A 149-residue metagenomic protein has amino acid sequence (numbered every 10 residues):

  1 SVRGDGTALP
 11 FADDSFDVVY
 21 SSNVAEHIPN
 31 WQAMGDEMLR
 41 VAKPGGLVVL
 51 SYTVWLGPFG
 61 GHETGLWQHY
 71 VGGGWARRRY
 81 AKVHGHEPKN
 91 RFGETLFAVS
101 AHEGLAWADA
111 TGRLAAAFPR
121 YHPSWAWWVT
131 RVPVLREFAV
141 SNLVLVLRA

Functional and structural regions predicted by a protein language model:
S1-A12: Conserved SAM-binding strand-loop segment of SAM-dependent methyltransferases
S1-R3, P29-E37, K43, L47-R148: S-adenosyl-L-methionine-dependent methyltransferase catalytic module, highlighting the catalytic core
F16-D17: Local beta-strand N-terminus motif with an aromatic residue
Y20: A conserved beta-strand element that flanks and buttresses the S-adenosyl-L-methionine
N23-H27: A short His-aromatic
